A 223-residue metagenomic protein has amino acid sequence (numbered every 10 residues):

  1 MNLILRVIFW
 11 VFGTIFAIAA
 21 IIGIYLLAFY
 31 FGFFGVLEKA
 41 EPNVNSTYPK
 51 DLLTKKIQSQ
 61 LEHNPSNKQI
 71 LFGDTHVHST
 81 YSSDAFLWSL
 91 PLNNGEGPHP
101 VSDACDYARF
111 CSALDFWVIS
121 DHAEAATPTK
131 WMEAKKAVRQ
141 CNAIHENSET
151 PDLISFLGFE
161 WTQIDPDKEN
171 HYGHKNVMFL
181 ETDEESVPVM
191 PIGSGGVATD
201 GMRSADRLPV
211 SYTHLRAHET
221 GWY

Functional and structural regions predicted by a protein language model:
M1-I8: Short, Lys/Arg-rich N-terminal segment immediately upstream of the first membrane anchor
W10-G13, I18-R216: Extended, charged catalytic domains and RNA/DNA-binding interfaces, predominantly in divalent-metal-using enzymes
A217-Y223: A short, hydrophobic C-terminal helix/tail in secreted or cell-surface proteins
